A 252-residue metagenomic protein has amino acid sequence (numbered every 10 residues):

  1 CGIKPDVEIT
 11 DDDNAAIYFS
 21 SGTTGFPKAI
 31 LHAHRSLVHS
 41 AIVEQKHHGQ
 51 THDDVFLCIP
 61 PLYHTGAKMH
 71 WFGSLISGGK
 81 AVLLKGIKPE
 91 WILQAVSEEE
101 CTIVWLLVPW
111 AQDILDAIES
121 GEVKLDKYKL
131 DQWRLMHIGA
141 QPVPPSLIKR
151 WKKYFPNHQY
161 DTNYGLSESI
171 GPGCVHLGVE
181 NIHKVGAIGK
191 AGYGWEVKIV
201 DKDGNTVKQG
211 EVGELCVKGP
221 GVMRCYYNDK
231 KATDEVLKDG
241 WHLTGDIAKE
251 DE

Functional and structural regions predicted by a protein language model:
G2-F19, F26, G49-V55: Conserved pre-ATP/AMP-binding loop-to-beta segment of ANL
D6-E8, V185-A191, T206, V236-G240: Short Gly/Pro-enriched turn/cap motifs at secondary-structure boundaries
N14, S20-T23, L31, F56 (+7 more regions): Conserved S/T- and glycine-rich ATP-binding loop of Class I adenylate-forming
K28-L31, C58, K80-G86, D161: Short beta-strand->loop structural element characteristic of the AMP-binding/adenylate-forming
V38-V55, Y63-I103, A117-I118, K124: Conserved AMP-binding/adenylation subdomain of ANL enzymes
I76, C101-L106, L115-H183, E196: Gly/Ser/Thr-rich phosphate-binding loop
N205-G210, E214-E252: Conserved ATP-binding/catalytic segment of the ANL
